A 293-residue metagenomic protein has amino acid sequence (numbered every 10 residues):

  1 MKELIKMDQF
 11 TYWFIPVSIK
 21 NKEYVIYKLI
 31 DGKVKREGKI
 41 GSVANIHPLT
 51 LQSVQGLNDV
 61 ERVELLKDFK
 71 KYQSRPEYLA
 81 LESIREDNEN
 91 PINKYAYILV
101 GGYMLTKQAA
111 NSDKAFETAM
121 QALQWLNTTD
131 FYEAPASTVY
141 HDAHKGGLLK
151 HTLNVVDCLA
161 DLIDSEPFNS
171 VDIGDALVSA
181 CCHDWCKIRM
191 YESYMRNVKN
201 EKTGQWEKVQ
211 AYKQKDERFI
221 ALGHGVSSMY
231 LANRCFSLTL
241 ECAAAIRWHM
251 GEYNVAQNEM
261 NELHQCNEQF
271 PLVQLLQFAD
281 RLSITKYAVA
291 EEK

Functional and structural regions predicted by a protein language model:
M1, I46-F69: Ampiphathic alpha-helical segments that act as solvent-exposed interaction surfaces
M1-E3, M7, K293: Short intrinsically disordered terminal tails
K2, Y12-F14: Short, acidic/polar N-cap/turn motifs at the starts of alpha helices
K6, I15, V25-L29, V34-E37 (+1 more regions): Short linear proline/tyrosine/threonine-rich motifs used for host-factor recruitment and membrane trafficking/assembly
Y27-V54: Acidic, low-complexity, intrinsically disordered interaction modules
L57, A136-H144, K150, L162-E292: Divalent metal-dependent catalytic cores for phosphoryl transfer on phosphate-bearing substrates
N58-D59, V63-K208: Acidic/His-rich, divalent-metal-binding segments that scaffold phosphate/diphosphate chemistry
